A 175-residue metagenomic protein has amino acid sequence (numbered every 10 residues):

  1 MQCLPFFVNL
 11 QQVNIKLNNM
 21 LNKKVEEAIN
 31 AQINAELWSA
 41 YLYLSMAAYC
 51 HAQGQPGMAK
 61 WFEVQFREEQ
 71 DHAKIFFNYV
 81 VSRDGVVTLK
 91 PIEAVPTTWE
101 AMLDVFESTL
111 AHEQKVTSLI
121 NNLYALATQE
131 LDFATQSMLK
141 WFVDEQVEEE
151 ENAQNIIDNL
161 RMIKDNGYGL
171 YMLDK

Functional and structural regions predicted by a protein language model:
Q2-K175: Iron-associated oxidoreductase/ferritin-like identity signal
